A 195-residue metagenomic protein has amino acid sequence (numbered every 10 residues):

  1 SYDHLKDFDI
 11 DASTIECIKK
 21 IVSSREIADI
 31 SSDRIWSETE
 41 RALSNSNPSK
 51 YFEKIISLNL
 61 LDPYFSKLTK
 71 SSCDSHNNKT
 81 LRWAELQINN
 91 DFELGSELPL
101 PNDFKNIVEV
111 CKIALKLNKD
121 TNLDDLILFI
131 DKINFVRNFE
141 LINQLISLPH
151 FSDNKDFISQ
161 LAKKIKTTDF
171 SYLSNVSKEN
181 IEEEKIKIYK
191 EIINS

Functional and structural regions predicted by a protein language model:
S1-D91: Glycine- and charge-enriched loop/helix tracts that form the active or gating conduit in phosphate/cation-handling
K54-S195: C-terminal subdomains that position terminal phosphate/3'-OH groups for nucleotidyl transfer/ligation, primarily on
